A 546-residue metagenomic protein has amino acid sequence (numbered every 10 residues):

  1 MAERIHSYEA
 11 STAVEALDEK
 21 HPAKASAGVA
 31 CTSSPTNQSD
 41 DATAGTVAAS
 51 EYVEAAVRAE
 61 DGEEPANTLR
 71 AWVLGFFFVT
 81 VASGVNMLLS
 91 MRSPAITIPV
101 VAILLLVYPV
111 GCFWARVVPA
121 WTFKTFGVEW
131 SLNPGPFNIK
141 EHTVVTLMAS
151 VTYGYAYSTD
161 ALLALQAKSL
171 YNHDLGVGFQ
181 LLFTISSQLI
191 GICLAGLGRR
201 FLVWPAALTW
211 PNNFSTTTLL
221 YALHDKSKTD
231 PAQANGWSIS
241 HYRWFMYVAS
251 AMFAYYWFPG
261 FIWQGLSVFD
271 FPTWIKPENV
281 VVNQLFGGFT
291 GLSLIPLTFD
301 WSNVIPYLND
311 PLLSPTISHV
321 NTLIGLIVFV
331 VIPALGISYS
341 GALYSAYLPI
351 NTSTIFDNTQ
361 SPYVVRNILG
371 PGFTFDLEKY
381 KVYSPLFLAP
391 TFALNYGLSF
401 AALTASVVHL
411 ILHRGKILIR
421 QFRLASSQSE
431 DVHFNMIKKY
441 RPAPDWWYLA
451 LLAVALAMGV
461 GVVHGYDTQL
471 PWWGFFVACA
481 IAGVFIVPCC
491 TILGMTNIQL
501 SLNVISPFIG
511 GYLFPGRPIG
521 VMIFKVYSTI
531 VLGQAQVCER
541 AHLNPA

Functional and structural regions predicted by a protein language model:
M1-A546: Alpha-helical multipass membrane-protein architecture
